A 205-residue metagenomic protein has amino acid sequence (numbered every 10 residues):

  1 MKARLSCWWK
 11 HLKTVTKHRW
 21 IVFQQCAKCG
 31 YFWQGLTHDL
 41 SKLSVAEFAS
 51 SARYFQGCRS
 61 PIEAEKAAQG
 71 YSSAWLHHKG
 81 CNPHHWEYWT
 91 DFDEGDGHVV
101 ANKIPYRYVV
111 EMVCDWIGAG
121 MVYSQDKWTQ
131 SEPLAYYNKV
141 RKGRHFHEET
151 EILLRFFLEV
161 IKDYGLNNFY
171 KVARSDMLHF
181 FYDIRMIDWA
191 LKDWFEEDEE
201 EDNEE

Functional and structural regions predicted by a protein language model:
M1-E205: Metal-dependent phosphohydrolase cores
